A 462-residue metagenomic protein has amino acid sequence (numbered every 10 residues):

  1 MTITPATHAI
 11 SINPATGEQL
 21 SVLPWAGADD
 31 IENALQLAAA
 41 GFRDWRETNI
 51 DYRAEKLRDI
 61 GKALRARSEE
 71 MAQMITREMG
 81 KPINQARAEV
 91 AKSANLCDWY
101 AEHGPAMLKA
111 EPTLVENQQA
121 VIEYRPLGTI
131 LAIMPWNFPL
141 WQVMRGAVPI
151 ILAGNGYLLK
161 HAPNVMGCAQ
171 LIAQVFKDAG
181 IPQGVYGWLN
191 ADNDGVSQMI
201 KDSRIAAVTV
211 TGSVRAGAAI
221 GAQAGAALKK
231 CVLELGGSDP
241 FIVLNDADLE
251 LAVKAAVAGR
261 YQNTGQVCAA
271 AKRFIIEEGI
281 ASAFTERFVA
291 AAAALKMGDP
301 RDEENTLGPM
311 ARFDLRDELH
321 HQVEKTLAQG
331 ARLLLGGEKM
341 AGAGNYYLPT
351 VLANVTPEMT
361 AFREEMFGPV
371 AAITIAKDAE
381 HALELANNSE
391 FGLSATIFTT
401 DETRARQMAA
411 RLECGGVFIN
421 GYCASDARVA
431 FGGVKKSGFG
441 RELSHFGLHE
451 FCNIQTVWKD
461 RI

Functional and structural regions predicted by a protein language model:
M1-Q118: N-terminal Rossmann-like NAD(P)+-binding subdomain of aldehyde/semialdehyde dehydrogenases
A6-A9, A271, L393: Short loop/turn microsegments at loop-to-beta-strand junctions
T16-V22, I205, I242, K296-M297 (+3 more regions): Conserved C-terminal structural/oligomerization subdomain of aldehyde/semialdehyde dehydrogenase
G17, R53, I75, C97 (+9 more regions): Residue-level signal for inorganic ion chemistry
Q19-A26, G41-E47, A132, F241-L244 (+5 more regions): Short, well-ordered beta-strand elements within core beta-sheets of diverse protein domains
F42, R46, G61-S68, A72 (+18 more regions): Structural signal for hydrophobic packing residues in well-ordered secondary-structure cores of soluble enzyme domains
K109-L251, A376: Rossmann-like NAD(P) dinucleotide-binding subdomain of oxidoreductase/dehydrogenase enzymes
R215-T356, I419: ALDH superfamily catalytic-core signature
